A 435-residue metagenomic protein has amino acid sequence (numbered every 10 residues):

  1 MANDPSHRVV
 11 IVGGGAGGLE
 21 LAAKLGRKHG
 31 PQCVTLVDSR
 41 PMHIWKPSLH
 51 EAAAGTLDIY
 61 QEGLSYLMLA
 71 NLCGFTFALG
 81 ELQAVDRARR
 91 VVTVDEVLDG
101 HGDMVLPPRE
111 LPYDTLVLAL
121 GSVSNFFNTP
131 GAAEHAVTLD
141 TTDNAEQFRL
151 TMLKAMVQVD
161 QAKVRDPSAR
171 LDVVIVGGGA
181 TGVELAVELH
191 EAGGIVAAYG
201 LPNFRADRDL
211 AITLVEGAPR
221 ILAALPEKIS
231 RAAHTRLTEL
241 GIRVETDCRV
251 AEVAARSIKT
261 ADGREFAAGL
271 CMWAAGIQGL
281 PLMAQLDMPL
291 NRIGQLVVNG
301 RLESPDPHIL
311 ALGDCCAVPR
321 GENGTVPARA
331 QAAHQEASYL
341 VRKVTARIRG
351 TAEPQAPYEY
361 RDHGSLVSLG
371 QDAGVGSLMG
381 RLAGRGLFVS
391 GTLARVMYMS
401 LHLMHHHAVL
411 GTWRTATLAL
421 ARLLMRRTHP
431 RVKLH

Functional and structural regions predicted by a protein language model:
M1-S6, F75-D172, M272: FAD-binding core/adjacent interface of flavoenzyme oxidoreductases
A2-A84, V183-L225, M272, V396: Beta1-alpha1 glycine-rich phosphate/pyrophosphate-binding loop at the start of Rossmann-like nucleotide-binding domains
S6, H29, V341-H435: C-terminal, flexible cofactor-proximal segment of oxidoreductases
V12-G13, L118, V176-G177: Conserved N-terminal Rossmann-fold NAD(P)-binding element of oxidoreductases
P31, C73, F77-E96, H190-G300 (+1 more regions): A Rossmann-like FAD-binding core segment of flavoenzymes
L49-L57, A133-V137, I229, D287-P289 (+2 more regions): Short glycine-enriched, charge-decorated loop/helix-capping segments at active-site entrances that position
E134-K163, R256-K259, E265-S338, R342: FAD-site-proximal beta/loop scaffold in flavoenzymes
F148-D207: Rossmann-like NAD(P)H-binding beta-loop-alpha module
